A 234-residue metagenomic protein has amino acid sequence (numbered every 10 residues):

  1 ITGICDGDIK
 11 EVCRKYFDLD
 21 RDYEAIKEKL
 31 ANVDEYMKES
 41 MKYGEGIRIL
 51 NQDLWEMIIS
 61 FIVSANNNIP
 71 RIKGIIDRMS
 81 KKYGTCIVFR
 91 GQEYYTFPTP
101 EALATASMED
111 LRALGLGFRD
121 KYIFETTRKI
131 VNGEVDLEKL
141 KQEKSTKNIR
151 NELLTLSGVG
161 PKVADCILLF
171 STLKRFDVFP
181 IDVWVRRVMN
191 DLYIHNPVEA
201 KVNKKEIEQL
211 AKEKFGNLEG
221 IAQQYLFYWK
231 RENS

Functional and structural regions predicted by a protein language model:
I1-S234: HhH-family (HhH-GPD) DNA N-glycosylase catalytic core used in base-excision repair
